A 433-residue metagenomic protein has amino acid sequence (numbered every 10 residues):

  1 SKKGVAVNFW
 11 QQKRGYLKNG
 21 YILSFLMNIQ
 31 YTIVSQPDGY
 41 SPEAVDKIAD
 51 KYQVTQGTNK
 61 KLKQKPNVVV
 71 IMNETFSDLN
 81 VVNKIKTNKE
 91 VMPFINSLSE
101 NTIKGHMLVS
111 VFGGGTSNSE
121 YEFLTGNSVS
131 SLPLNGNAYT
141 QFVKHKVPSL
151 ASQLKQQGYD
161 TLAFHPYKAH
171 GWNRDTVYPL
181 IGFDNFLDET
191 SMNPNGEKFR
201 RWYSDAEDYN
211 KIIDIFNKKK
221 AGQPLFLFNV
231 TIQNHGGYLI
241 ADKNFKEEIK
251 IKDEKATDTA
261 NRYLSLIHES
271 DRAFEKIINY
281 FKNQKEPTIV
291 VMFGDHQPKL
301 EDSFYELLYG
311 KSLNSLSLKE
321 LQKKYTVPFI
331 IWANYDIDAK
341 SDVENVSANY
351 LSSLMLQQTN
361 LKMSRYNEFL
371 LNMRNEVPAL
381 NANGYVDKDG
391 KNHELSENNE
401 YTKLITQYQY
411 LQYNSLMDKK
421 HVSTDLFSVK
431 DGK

Functional and structural regions predicted by a protein language model:
S1-G15: Transmembrane and membrane-interface helices of multi-pass, inner-membrane envelope-modifying transferases
Y16-Y21, G113-G114: Membrane-interface micro-motifs in multi-pass membrane enzymes
G20-K63: Helix-hairpin-helix/helix-loop-helix acidic hairpins
T55-K63, N73, D78-K433: Solvent-exposed soluble domains appended to multi-pass membrane proteins
V68: Catalytic domains that recognize anionic headgroups
